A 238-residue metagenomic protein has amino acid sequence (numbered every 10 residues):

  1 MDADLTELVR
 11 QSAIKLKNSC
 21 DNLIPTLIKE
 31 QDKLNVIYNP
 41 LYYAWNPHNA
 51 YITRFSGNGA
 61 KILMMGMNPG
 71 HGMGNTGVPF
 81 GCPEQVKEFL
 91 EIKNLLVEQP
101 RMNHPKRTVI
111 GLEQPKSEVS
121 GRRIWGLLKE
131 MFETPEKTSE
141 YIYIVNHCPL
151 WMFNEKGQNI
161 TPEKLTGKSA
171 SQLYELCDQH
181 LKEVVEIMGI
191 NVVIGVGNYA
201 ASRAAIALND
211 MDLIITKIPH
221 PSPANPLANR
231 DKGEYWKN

Functional and structural regions predicted by a protein language model:
D2-V192, A201-S202, T216, P226: A polyanion-binding, active-site-adjacent surface
N68, N198, P221: Active-site metal-binding loops of divalent metal-dependent hydrolases
A204-D210: Short, aromatic/basic amphipathic alpha-helical patches
M211-N238: Short, flexible loop segments at boundaries between secondary-structure elements
